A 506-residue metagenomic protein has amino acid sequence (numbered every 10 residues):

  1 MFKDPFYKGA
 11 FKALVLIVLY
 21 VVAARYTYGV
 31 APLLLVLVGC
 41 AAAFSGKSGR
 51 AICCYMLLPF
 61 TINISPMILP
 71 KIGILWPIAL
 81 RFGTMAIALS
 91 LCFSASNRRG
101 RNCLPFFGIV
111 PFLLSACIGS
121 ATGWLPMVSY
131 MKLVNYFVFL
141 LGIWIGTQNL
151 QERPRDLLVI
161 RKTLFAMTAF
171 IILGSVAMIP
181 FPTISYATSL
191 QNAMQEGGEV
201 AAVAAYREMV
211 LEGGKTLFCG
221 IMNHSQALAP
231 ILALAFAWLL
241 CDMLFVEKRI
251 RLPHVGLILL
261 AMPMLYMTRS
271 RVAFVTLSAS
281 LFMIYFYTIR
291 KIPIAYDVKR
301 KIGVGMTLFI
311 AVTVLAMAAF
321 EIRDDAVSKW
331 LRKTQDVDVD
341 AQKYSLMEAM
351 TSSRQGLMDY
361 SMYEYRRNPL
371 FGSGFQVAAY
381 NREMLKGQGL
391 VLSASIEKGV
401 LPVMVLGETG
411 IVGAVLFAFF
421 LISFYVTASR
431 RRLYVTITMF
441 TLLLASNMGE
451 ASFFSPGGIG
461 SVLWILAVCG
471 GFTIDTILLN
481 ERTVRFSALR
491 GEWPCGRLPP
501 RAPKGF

Functional and structural regions predicted by a protein language model:
F2-S94, S115-T122, L443-N447: N-terminal signal-anchor transmembrane segment
A41-A42, L277-Y285, F420, T436-M448 (+2 more regions): Transmembrane alpha-helices of multi-pass inner-membrane enzymes
C54-M56, L252-M262, I396-K398, F420 (+2 more regions): Loop-to-helix entry and N-terminal half of a specific, functionally important transmembrane alpha helix in multi-pass
P77-T84, F106-F112, A116, P126-Q148 (+1 more regions): Aromatic-anchored transmembrane helix interface
L113-C117, G142, V159-R290: Alpha-helical transmembrane segments of multi-pass inner-membrane proteins
L173-Y186, T268, Y285-K343, Y363: A membrane-periplasm/extracellular boundary helix in multi-pass inner-membrane enzymes that assemble envelope glycans
E212, T216, D338-T409: Long extracytoplasmic/lumenal interhelical loops at the membrane interface of multi-pass membrane proteins
M243, K248-I250, S278-R290, V405-L444: Hydrophobic transmembrane alpha-helices and their immediate junctions
